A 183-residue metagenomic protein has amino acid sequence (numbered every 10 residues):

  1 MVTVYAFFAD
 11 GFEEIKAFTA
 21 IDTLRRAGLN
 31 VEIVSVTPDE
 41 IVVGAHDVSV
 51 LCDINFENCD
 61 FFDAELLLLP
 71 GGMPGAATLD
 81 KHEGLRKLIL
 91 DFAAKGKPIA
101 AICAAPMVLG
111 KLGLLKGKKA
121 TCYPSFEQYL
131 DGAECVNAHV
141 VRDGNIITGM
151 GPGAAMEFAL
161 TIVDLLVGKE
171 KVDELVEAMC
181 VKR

Functional and structural regions predicted by a protein language model:
M1-K95, V108-K111, K116, Y129-N137 (+1 more regions): Extended, subdomain-level signal for the structured scaffold at the beginning of enzyme domains
I33-S35, I99-I102, K118-Y123: Short, hydrophobic beta-strand segments that form beta-sheet elements in well-ordered domains
V141-I146: Beta-strand-turn-beta hairpins that frame and shape the catalytic cleft of phosphate-ester-processing enzymes
